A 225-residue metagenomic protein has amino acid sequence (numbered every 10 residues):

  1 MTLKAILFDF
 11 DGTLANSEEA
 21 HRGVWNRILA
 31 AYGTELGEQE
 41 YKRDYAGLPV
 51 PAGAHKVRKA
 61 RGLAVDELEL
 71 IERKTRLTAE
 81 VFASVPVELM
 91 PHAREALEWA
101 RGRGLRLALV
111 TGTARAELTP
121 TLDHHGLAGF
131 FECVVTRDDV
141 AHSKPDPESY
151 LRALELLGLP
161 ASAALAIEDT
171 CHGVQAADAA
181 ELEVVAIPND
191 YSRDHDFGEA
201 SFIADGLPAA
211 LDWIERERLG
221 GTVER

Functional and structural regions predicted by a protein language model:
M1-K4, E98-R101, A114-R225: Asp-based, Mg2+/Mn2+-dependent phosphohydrolase catalytic module
T2-E95, W99-R103: N-terminal helical cap/lid subdomain that shapes the substrate entry/recognition surface in HAD-like hydrolases
T13, T111-T113: Conserved phosphate-coupling serine/threonine residues in phosphotransfer and NTP-handling enzymes
T13, Y41-K42, R58, V81-S84 (+5 more regions): Conserved short-loop catalytic and cofactor-binding motifs
L14, L89, L107, H142 (+1 more regions): Conserved SAM-binding loop
W25, T111, A177: Residue-level signal for inorganic ion chemistry
E35, R106, E183: Residue-level detector of anion-binding/catalytic polar loops
